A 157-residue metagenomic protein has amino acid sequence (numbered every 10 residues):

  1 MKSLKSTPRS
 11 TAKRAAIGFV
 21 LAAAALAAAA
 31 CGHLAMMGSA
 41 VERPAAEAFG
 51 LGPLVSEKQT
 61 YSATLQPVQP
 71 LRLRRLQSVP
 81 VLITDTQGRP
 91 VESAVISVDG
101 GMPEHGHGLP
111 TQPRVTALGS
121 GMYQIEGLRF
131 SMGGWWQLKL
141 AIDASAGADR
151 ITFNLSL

Functional and structural regions predicted by a protein language model:
M1-K13: N-terminal secretory signal peptides that target proteins for export/translocation
S10, R14, G18-F19, P110-Q112: Intrinsically disordered, low-complexity segments enriched in polar/charged small residues
G18-A29: Bacterial N-terminal signal peptides
A28-L157: Intrinsically disordered, low-complexity terminal tails/loops enriched in metal-binding residues
